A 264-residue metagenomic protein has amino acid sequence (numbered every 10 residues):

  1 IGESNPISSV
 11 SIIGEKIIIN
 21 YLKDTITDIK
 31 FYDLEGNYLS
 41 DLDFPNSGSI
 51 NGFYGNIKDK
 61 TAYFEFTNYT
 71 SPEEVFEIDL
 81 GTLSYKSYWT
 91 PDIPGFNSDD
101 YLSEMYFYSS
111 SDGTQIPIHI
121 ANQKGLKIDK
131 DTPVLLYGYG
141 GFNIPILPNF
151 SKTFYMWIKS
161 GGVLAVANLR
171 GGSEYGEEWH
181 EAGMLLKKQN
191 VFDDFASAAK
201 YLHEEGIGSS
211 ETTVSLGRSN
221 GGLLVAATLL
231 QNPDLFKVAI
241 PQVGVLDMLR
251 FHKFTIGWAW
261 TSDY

Functional and structural regions predicted by a protein language model:
G2, S8-S9, N20, I26-Y32 (+6 more regions): Non-catalytic accessory segments flanking enzyme active sites
I116, P133, T212: Alpha/beta-hydrolase fold active-site loops
G125, N143-I144, G172, L185: Short strand->helix junction
D129-G141: Short beta-strand element of the alpha/beta-hydrolase
V134, I158-N168: A fold-wide structural signal in alpha/beta-hydrolase
G140-I144, L164: Serine-hydrolase catalytic-loop signature spanning alpha/beta hydrolases and amidase-signature enzymes
V166-Y264: Active-site-proximal cap/loop segments of hydrolase catalytic domains
